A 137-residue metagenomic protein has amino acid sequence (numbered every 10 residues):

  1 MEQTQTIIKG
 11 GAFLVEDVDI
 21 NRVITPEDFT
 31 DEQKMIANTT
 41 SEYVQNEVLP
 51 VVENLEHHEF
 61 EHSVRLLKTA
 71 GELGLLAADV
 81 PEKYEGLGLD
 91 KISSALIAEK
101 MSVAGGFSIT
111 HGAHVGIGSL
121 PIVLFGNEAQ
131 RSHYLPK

Functional and structural regions predicted by a protein language model:
M1-E32: Intrinsic disorder at enzyme termini
E2-G10, T39, N46, G74 (+1 more regions): Alpha-helix capping/hinge segments and adjacent helical runs
Q5-I7, E32-N38, S102-A104: A ubiquitous short alpha-helical element
E27-Q45, V51: Mature N-terminal segment immediately following signal peptide/propeptide cleavage in secreted/periplasmic
E42, L49-K137: Glycine-rich flavin
